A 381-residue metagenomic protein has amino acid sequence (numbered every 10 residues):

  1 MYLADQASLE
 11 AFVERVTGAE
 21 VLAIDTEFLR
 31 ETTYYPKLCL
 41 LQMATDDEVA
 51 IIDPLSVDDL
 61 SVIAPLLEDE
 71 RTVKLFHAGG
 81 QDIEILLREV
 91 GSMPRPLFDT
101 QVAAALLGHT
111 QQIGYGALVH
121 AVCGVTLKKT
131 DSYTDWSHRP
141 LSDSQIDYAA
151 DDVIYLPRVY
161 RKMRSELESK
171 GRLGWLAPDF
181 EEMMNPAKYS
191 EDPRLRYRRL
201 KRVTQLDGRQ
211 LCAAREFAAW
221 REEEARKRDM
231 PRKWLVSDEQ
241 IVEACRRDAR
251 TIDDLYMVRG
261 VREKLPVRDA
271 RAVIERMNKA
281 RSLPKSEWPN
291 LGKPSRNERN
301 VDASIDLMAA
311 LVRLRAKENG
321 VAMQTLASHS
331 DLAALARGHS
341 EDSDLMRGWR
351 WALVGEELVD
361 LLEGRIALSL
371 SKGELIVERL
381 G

Functional and structural regions predicted by a protein language model:
M1-L22, T26: N-terminal accessory regions of nucleic-acid-interacting proteins
L9, E31-T33: Short N-terminal binding/cap micro-motifs at the start of the first secondary-structure element
A23, T32, L40-M43: Non-catalytic, usually N-terminal nucleic-acid engagement modules in DNA/RNA processing proteins
Q42, D46-P157, M183, A187-K188 (+1 more regions): Active-site-proximal helix-loop-helix substrate-binding element of RNase H-like nuclease domains
D143, M163-G381: Accessory DNA-binding and partner-docking regions appended to nucleic-acid-acting proteins, especially the terminal
